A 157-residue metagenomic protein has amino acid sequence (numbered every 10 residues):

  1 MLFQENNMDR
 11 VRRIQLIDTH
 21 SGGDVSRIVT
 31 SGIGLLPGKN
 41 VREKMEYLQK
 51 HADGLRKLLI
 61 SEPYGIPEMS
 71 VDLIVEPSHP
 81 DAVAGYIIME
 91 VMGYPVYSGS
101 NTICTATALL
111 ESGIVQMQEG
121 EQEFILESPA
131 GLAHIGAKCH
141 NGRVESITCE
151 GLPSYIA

Functional and structural regions predicted by a protein language model:
L2-Y155: A glycine-rich beta-to-alpha transition motif near the start of alpha/beta enzyme domains, typified by
